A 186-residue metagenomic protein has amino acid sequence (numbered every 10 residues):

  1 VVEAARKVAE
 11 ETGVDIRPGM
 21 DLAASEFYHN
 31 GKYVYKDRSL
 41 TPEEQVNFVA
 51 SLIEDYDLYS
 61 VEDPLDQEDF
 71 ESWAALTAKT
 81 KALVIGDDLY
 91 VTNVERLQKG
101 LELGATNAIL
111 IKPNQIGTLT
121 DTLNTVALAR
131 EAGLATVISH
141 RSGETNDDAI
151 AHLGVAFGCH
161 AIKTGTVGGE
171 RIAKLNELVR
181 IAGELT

Functional and structural regions predicted by a protein language model:
V2-T186: Catalytic core of soluble alpha/beta enzymes
